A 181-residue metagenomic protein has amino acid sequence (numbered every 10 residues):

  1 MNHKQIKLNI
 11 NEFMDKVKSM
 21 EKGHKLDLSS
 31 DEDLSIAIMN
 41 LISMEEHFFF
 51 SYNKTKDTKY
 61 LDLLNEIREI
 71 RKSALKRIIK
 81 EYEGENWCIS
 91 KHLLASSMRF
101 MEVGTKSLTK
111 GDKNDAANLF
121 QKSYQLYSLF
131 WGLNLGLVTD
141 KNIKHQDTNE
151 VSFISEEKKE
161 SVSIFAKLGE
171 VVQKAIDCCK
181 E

Functional and structural regions predicted by a protein language model:
M1-E181: Long, charged/polar, soluble alpha-helical segments
